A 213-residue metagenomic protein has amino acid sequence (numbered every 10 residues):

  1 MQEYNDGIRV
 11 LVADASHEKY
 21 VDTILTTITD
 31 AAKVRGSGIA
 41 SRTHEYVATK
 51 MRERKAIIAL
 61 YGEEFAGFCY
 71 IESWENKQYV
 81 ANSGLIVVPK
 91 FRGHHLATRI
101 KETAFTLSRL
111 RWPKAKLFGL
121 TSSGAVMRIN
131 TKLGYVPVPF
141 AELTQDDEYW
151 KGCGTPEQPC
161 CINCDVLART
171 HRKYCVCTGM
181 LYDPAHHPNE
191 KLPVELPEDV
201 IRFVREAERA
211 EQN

Functional and structural regions predicted by a protein language model:
M1-D6, R109-K114, F118-N213: Terminal substrate-recognition subdomain of acyl/acetyltransferases
M1-H44, I58, A207, Q212: Short amphipathic alpha-helix that is part of the acyltransferase structural core
V12-A15, V87, T121: Conserved residues at beta->alpha junctions
L25-P89: A conserved beta-strand-loop-helix scaffold within acyl/acetyltransferase catalytic domains
R54, F68, A104, K114 (+1 more regions): Extracellular structured ligand-interaction cores
G62-E63, K90-F91, D183-H187: Short loop segments at secondary-structure junctions
V87, G93-S108, L117-G119: Conserved acetyl-CoA-binding loop-helix of GNAT-fold acetyltransferases
